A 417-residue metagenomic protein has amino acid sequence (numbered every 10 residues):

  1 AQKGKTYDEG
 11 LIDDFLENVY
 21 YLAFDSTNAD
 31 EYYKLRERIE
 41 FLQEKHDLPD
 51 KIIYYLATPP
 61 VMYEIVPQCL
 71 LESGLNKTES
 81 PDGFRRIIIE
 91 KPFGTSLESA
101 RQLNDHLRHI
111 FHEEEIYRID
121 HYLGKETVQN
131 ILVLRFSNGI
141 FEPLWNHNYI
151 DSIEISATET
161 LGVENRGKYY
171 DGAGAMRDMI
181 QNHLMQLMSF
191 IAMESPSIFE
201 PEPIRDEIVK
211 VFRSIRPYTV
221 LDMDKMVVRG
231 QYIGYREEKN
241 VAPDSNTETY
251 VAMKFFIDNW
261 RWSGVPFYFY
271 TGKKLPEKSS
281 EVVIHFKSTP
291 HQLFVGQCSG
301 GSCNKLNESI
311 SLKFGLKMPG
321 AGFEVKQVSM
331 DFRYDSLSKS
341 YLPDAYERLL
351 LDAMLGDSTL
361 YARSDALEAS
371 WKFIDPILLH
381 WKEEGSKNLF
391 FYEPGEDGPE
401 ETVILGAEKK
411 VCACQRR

Functional and structural regions predicted by a protein language model:
A1-I89, F93-R417: Secretory/organelle targeting and membrane-embedding segments
